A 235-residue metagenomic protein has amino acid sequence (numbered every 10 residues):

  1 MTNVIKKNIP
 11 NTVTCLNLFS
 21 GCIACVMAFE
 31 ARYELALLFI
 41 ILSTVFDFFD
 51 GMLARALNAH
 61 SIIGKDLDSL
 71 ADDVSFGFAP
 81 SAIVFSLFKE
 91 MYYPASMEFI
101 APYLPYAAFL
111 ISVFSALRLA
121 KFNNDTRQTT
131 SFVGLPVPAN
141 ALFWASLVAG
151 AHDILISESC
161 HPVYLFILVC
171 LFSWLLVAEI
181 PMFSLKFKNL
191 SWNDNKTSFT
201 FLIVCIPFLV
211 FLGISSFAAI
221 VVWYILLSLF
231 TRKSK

Functional and structural regions predicted by a protein language model:
M1-F48, F217-I220, Y224, T231: Topogenic membrane-insertion module of multi-pass membrane proteins
M1-L18, R55-D73, L117-A139, I180-K196 (+1 more regions): Interhelical loop and helix-boundary elements at the membrane-water interface of polytopic inner-membrane proteins
I9-C15, A56-A120, L147: Multi-pass membrane catalytic core of lipid/isoprenoid biosynthesis enzymes
V13, A36-S43, A107-F114, N140 (+3 more regions): Hydrophobic alpha-helical transmembrane segments of polytopic
C22-C25, L42, P80, V113-A116 (+2 more regions): Alpha-helical transmembrane segments of polytopic integral membrane proteins, especially the permease/helical cores
I23-L38, P80-Y106, L147-Y164, F211-S215: Helix-coil boundary and interhelical linker segments in multi-pass alpha-helical membrane proteins
F48-A56: Membrane-interface amphipathic helices and adjacent TM-edge segments
T129-K235: C-terminal membrane-associated helical module and adjoining short loops/tails
